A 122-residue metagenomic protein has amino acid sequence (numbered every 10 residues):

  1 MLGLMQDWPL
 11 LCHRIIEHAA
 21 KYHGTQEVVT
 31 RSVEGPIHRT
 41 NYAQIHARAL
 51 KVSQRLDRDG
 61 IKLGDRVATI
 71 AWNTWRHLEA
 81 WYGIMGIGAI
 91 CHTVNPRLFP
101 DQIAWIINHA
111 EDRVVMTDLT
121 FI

Functional and structural regions predicted by a protein language model:
M1-Q6: A detector for short, charged/polar N-terminal pre-domain segments
D7-V29, A47: A short N-terminal helical cap/helix-turn-helix that marks the beginning of AMP-binding/adenylate-forming
P9-L10, A43-A47, R97, M116-L119: Conserved phosphate-coordination/catalytic loops
I15-I16, R58-D59, G86-I122: Structural core segment of the AMP-binding/adenylate-forming
H23, G35, A89, T93: Residue-level signal for pocket-adjacent positions within structured domains
H23, L63, V67, Y82 (+2 more regions): Short glycine-rich loop/turn motifs that provide flexible caps or phosphate-binding loops at active sites
V28-Y82, F99-N108: Conserved AMP-binding/adenylate-forming core of the ANL superfamily
